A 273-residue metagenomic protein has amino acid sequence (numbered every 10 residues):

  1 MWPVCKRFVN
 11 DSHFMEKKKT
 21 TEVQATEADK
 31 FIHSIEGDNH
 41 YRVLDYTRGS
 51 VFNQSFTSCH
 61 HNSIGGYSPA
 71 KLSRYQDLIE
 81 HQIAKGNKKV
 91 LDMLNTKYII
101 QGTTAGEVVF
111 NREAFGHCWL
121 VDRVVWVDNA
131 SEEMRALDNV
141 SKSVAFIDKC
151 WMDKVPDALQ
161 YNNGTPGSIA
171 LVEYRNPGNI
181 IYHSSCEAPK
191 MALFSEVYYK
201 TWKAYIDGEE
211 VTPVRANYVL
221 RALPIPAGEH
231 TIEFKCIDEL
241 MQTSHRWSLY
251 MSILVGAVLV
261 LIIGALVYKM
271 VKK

Functional and structural regions predicted by a protein language model:
M1-V172, P177-V197: Conserved luminal/periplasmic juxtamembrane motif of membrane-embedded glycan-processing enzymes
V144, D148-K273: Active-site-proximal, structured, solvent-exposed surfaces of multi-pass membrane proteins that position macromolecular
